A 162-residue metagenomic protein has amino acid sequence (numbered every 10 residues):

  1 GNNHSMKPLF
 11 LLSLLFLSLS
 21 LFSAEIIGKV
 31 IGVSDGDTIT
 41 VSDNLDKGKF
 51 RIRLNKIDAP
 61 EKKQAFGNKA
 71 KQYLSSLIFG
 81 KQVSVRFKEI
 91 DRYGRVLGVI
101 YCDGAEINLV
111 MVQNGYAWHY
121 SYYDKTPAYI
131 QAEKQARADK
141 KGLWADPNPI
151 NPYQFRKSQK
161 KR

Functional and structural regions predicted by a protein language model:
N2, K7-R162: Small beta-barrel nucleic-acid-binding modules, primarily SNase/OB-fold domains and secondarily Tudor-like barrels
